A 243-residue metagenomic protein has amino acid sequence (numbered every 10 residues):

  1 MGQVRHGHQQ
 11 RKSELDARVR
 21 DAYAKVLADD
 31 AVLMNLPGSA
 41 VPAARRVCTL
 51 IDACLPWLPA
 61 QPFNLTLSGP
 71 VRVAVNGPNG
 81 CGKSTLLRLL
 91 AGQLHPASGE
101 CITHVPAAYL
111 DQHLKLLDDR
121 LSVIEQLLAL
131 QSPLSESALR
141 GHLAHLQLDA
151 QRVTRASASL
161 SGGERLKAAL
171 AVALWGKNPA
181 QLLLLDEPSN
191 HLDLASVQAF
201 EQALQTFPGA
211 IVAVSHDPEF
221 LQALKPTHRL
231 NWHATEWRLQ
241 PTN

Functional and structural regions predicted by a protein language model:
M1-W57: Coupling and communication elements adjacent to P-loop NTPase active sites across diverse families
P42-N243: ABC ATP-binding cassette signature C-motif
